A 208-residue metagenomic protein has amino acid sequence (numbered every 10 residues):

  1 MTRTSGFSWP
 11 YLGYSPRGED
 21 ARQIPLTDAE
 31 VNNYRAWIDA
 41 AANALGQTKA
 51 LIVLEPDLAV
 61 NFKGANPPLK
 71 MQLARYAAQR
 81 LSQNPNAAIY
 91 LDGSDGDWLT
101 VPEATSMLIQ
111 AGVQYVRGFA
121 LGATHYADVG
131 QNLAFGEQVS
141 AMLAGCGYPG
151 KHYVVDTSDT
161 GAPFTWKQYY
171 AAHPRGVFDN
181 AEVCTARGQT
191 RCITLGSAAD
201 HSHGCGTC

Functional and structural regions predicted by a protein language model:
M1-A44, T48: N-terminal carbohydrate-binding/catalytic regions of secreted carbohydrate-active enzymes
T2-R3, A42-Q47, Q79-N84, L108-Q114: Acidic (Asp/Glu)-rich catalytic clusters
T2-S8, K49-V53, N86-Y90, V116-A120 (+1 more regions): Structural preference for beta-strand elements that scaffold enzyme active sites
S8-G13, V53-L58, D92-G96, L121-H125 (+1 more regions): Active-site-proximal beta-strand/loop segments in catalytic clefts of secreted hydrolases
D20-N32, F62-P68, D92-D95, A123-V129: Second-shell loop/turn segments in exported
N32, L51, K63, P67-I89 (+2 more regions): A surface/extracellular/periplasmic glyco- and lipid-processing/surface-interacting theme
R35-A42, M71-A78, V101-T105, N132-S140: Extracytoplasmic/secreted envelope proteins and their assembly/folding machinery, especially bacterial periplasmic
W98-C208: Surface-exposed substrate-engagement region within the catalytic domains of secreted or surface-exposed extracellular
